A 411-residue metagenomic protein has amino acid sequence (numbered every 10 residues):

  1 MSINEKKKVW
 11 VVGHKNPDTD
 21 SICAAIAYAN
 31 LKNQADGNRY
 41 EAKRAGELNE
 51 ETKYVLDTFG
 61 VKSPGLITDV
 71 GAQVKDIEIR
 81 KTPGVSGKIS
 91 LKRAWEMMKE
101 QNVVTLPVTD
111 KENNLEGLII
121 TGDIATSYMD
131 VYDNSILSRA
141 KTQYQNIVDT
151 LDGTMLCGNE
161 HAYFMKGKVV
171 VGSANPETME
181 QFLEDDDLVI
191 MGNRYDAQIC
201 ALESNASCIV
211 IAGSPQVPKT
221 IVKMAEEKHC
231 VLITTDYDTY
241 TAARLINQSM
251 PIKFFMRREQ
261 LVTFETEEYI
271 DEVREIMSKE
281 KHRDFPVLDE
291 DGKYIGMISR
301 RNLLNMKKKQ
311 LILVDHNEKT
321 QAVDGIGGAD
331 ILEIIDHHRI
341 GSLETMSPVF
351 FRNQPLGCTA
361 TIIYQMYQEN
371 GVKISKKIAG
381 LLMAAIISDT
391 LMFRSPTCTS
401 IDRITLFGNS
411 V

Functional and structural regions predicted by a protein language model:
M1-Y128, Q248-V411: Replace "Mg2+/Mn2+-dependent" with "divalent metal-dependent
E51, G71-A72, G172-F255: Feature captures the catalytic cores and cofactor-binding loops of soluble hydro-lyases/lyases that act on carboxylate
L66-D76, R139-Q145, Y240-A242: Short linear loop/turn motifs
S90, Q143, G172-P176, D238 (+2 more regions): Alpha-helix capping and helix-coil boundary motifs
N114-L188, E259-T266, S278-E280: Non-catalytic interface/targeting segments
I120-D123, S127-S138, T142, Y195 (+3 more regions): Beta-strand/loop-dominated core regions that host nucleotide or nucleotide-derived cofactor-binding catalytic loops
D133-I136, A206-Q216, T220-C230, Q310-H316 (+3 more regions): A signal for specific C-terminal beta-sheet/loop modules enriched in small/flexible residues with GP/PG/PP motifs
